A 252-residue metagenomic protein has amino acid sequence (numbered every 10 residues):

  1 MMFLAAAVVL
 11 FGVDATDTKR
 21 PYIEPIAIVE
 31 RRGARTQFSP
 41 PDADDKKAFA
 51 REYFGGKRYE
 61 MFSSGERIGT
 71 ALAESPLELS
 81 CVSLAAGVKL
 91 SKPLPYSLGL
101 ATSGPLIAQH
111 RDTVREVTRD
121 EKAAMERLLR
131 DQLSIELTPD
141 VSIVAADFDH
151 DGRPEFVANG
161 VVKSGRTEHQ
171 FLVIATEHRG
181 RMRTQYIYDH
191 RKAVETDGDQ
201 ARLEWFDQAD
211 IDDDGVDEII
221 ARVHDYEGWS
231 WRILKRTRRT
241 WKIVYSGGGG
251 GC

Functional and structural regions predicted by a protein language model:
M1-V9: Sec-dependent N-terminal signal peptides
V9-C252: Beta-propeller-forming repeat regions
